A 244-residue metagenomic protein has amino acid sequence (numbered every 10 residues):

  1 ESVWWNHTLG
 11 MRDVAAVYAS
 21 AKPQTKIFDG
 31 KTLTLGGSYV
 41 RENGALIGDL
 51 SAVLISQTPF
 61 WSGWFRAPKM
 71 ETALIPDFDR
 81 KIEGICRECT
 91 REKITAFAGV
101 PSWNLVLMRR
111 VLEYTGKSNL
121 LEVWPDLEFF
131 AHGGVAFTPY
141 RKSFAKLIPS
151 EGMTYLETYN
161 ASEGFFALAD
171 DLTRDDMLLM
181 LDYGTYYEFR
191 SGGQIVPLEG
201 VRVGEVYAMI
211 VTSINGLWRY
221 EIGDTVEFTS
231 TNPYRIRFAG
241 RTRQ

Functional and structural regions predicted by a protein language model:
E1-R12: Conserved AMP-binding A3 loop
G10-G63, T72: Conserved AMP-binding loop of ANL adenylate-forming enzymes
L50-Q244: Active-site glycine/GP-rich loop and adjacent strand/helix microenvironment that borders small-molecule binding pockets
